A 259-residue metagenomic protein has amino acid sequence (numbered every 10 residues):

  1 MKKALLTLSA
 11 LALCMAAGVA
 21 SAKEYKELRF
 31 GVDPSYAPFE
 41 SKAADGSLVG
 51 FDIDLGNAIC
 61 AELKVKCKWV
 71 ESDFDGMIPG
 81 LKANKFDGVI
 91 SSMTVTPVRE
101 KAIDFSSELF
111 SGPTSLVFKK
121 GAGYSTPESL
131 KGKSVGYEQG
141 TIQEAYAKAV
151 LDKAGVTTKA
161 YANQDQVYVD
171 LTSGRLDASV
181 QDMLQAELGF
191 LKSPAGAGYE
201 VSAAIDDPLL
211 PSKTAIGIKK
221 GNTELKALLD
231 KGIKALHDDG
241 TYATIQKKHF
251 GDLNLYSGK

Functional and structural regions predicted by a protein language model:
A16-A22: Sec/Tat signal peptide C-region and signal peptidase I cleavage site
A22-S92, D239: Extracytoplasmic small-molecule ligand-binding "clamshell" domains of the periplasmic binding protein/Venus flytrap
P34, F110-F118, L191-D230, D252-K259: Periplasmic-binding protein-like
K42, G56-V65, Q143-A162, F190-A197: Ligand-binding cleft/hinge of the Venus flytrap
I53-E62, Y124, E128-S129, S134 (+2 more regions): Extended ligand-binding regions for polar small-molecule ligands
A58-E62, V70-E71, D75-D87, A102-D104 (+3 more regions): Short helices/loops that flank or line small-molecule/ion binding pockets
V65-K68, M93-P97, S106-V156: A conserved helix-loop-strand patch within extracytoplasmic ligand-binding domains of the periplasmic binding
G76, S91-K101, Y146-V150, D177-L210: A ligand-binding cleft/hinge motif common to bilobed small-molecule-binding domains
